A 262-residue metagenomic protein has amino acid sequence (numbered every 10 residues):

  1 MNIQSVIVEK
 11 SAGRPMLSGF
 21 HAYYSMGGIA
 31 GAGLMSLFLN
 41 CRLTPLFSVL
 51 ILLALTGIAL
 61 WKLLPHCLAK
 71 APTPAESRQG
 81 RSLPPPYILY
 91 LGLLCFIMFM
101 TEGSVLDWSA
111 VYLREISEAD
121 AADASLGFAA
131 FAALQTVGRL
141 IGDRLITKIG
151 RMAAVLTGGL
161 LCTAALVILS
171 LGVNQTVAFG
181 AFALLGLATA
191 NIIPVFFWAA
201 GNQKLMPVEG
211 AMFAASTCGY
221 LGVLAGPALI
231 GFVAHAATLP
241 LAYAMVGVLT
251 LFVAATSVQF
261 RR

Functional and structural regions predicted by a protein language model:
M1-S11, N191-K204: Intracellular juxtamembrane helix-capping segments at the cytosolic ends of symmetry-related transmembrane helices
S18, A121-A129, E209-F213: Small-residue hotspots at the loop-to-helix junctions and early N-terminal turns of transmembrane alpha-helices
G19-L68: Helix-loop-helix hairpin linking two adjacent transmembrane segments in secondary transporters
L37-A54, G231-L249: A membrane-interface helix-boundary motif in multi-pass transporters
L39, G138-R151, A234-H235: Helix-to-loop junctions at the C-terminal end of transmembrane segments in multipass secondary transporters
P84-T101, A183-L187: Pair of pore-lining "gating" transmembrane helices in MFS-fold secondary transporters
D107-D123: Short amphipathic helix-loop junctions that connect adjacent transmembrane helices in Major Facilitator Superfamily/SLC
I149-F196: C-terminal transmembrane helical hairpin of 12-TM major facilitator-type secondary transporters
